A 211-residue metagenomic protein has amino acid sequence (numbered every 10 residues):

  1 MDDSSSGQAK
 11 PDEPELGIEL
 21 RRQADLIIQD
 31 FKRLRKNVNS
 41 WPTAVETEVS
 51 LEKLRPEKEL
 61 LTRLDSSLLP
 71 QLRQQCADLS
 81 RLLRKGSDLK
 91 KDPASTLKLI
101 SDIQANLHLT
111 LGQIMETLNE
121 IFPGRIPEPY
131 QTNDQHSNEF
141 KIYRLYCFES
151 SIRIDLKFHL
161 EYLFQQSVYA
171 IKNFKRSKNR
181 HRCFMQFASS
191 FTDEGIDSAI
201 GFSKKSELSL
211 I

Functional and structural regions predicted by a protein language model:
M1-L210: Leu/Val/Ala/Ile-rich N-terminal alpha-helices, chiefly Sec-type signal peptides and the beginnings
